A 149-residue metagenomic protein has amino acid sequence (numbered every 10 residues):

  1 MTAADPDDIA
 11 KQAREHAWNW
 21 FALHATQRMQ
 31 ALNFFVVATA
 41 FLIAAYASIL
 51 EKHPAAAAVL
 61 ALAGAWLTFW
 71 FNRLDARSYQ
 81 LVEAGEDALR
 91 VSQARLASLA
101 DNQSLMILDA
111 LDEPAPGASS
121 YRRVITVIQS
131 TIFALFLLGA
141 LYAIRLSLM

Functional and structural regions predicted by a protein language model:
M1-E51, F71, R77-Y79, A94-R95: Cytosol/matrix-facing amphipathic helices and coiled-coil assembly/linker segments of eukaryotic membrane proteins
T26, Q30, E51-A58, S119-T126: Membrane-water interface of alpha-helical transmembrane segments
M29, N33, S98, V127-I128 (+1 more regions): Intrinsically disordered, low-complexity segments enriched in polar/charged small residues
A31, H53-L108: Inner-leaflet juxtamembrane helices
A40-I43, G64-F71, I132-A143: Helical transmembrane-bundle signal
A44-A57, S147-M149: Membrane-interfacial hairpin junctions
M106-M149: A hydrophobic membrane-anchoring alpha-helix module
